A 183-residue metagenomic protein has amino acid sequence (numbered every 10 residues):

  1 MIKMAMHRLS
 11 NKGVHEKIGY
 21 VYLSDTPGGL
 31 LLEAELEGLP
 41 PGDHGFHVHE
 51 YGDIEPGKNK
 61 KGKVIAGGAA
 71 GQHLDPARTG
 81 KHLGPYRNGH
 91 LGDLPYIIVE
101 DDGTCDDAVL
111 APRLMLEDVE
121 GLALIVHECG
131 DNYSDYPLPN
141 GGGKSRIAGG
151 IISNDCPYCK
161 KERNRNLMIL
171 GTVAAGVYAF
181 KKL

Functional and structural regions predicted by a protein language model:
M1-L183: N-terminal leader/targeting pre-sequences
